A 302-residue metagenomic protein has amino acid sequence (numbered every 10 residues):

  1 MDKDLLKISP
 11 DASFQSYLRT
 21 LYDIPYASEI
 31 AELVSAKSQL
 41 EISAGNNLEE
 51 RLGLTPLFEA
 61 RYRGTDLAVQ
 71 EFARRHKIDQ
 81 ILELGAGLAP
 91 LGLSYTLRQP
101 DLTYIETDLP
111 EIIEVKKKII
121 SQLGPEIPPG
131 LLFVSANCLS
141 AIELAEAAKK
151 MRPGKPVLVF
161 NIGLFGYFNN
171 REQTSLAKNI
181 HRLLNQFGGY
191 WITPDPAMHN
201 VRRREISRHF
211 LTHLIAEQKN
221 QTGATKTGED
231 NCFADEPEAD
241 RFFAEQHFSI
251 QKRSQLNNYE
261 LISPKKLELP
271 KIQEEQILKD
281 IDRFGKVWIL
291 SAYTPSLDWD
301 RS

Functional and structural regions predicted by a protein language model:
M1-L82, A86-V134, I142, P153 (+1 more regions): Rossmann-like AdoMet
Q80-L84, E106, F160, Y190-P194 (+1 more regions): A structural signal for short, well-ordered beta-strand segments and their strand-loop junctions that often border
F133, E143-L144, Y167-I180, L184: A short, conserved alpha-helix within the catalytic core of class I
S140, F165-Y167, A197-V201: Short, catalytically relevant binding-site loops at active-site mouths
L144-V159: A short acidic, Gly/Pro-enriched loop at the edge of an enzyme's catalytic core that lines a small-molecule cofactor
K155-E172: A short SAM/SAH-binding and catalytic strip from SAM-dependent methyltransferases
L158, R182-H199: Conserved beta-strand signature within the Rossmann-like core of class I S-adenosyl-L-methionine
R203-S302: Rossmann-like AdoMet/SAM-dependent catalytic core
